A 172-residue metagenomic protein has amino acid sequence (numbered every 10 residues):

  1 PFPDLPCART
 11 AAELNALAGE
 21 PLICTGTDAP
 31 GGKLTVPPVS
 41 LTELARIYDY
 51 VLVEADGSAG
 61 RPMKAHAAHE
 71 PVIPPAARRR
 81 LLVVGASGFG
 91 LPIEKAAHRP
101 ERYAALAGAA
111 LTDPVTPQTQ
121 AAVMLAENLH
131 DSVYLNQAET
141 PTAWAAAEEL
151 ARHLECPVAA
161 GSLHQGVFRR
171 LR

Functional and structural regions predicted by a protein language model:
P1-G31: N-terminal phosphate/diphosphate-binding loop that engages ATP/GTP or pyrophosphate donors across diverse enzyme folds
P3, G31-P37, L41-I47, D56-P157 (+2 more regions): Conserved catalytic-core segment of NTP-binding enzymes
A18-L22, R46-L52, R79: Loop/turn-to-beta-strand initiation segments
T25, V53-D56: Short His-Asn-centered micro-motif
